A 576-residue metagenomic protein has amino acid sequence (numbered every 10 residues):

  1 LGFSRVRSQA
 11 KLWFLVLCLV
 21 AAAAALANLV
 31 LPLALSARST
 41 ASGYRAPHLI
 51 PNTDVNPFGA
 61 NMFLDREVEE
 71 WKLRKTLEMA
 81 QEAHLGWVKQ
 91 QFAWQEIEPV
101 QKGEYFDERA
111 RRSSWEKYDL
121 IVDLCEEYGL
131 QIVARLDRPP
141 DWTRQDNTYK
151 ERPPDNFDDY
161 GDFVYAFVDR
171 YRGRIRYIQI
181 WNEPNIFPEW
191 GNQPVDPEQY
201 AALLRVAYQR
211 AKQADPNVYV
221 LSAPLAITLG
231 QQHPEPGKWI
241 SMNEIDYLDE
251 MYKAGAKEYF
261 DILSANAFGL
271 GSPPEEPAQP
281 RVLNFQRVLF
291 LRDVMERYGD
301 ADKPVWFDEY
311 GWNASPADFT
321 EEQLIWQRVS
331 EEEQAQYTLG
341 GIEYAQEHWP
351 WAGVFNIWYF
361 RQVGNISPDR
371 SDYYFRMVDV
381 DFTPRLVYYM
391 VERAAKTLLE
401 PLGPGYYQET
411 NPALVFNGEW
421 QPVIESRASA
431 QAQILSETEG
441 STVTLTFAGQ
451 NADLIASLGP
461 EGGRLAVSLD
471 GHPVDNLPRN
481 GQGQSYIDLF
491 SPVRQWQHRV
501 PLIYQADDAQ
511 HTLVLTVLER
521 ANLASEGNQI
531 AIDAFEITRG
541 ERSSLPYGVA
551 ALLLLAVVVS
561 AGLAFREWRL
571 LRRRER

Functional and structural regions predicted by a protein language model:
L1-L12, R572-R576: N-terminal Lys/Arg-rich, disordered targeting/topogenic segments
V6-V16, A24-K89, K102-E108, D123-E127 (+2 more regions): N-terminal carbohydrate-binding accessory modules
L12-A24, N28, P32, P51 (+8 more regions): Aromatic-rich peripheral "rim/lid" segments of glycoside hydrolase catalytic domains that contact and position glycan
N56-M62, V88-Q90, I132-L136, I178-I180 (+4 more regions): Hydrophobic faces of well-ordered beta-strands that scaffold small-molecule active sites in alpha/beta enzyme cores
E67-E82, D159-F167, S241-K253, A335-Y344: Short, acidic/polar
A83-P236, W312-A317, S367: Substrate-binding cleft and catalytic face of glycoside hydrolase catalytic domains, especially the flexible beta-alpha
G161, V195-E332: Noncatalytic carbohydrate-binding groove/subsite architecture in carbohydrate-active enzymes
A394-E575: Glycan-recognition surfaces in beta-rich domains, encompassing non-catalytic CBMs and lectin-like receptor-binding
